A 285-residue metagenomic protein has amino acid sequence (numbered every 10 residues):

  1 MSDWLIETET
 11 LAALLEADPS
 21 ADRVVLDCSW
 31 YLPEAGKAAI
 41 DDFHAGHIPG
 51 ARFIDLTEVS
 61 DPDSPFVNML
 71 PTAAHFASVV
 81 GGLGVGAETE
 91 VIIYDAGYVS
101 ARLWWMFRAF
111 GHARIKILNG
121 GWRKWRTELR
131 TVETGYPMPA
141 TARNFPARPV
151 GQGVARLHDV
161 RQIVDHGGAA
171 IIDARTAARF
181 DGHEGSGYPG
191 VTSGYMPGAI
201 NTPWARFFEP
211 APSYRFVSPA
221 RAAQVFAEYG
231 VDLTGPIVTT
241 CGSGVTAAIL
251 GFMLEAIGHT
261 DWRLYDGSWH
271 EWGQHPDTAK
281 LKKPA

Functional and structural regions predicted by a protein language model:
M1-A285: Cytosolic catalytic domains that perform sulfur/thiol-centered chemistry
